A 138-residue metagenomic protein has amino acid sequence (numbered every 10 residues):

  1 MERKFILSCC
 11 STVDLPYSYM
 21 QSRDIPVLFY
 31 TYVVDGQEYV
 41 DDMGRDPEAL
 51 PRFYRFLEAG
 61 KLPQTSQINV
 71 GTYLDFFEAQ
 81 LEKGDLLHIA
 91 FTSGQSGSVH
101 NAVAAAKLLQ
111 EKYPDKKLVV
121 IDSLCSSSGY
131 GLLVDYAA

Functional and structural regions predicted by a protein language model:
R3-K4, S22-I25, Y113-K117: A short helix-to-beta-strand connector/capping loop
K4-F5, K83: Local beta-strand N-terminus motif with an aromatic residue
I6-T72: N-terminal glycine-rich anion-binding loop in soluble enzyme alpha/beta folds
L7-C9, S66, H88, V119-D122: General beta-strand structural signal in soluble alpha/beta enzymes
S22, F56-G60, Q80-K83, L108-K112: Change "in soluble alpha/beta enzymes" to "in soluble alpha/beta proteins
L57-K61, L87-A90, L118: Short amphipathic alpha-helical segments at helix-loop
T72-A102: N-terminal glycine-rich phosphate/adenylate-binding segment common to multiple enzyme folds
F91, S96-A138: Active-site histidine-anchored catalytic micro-motif
